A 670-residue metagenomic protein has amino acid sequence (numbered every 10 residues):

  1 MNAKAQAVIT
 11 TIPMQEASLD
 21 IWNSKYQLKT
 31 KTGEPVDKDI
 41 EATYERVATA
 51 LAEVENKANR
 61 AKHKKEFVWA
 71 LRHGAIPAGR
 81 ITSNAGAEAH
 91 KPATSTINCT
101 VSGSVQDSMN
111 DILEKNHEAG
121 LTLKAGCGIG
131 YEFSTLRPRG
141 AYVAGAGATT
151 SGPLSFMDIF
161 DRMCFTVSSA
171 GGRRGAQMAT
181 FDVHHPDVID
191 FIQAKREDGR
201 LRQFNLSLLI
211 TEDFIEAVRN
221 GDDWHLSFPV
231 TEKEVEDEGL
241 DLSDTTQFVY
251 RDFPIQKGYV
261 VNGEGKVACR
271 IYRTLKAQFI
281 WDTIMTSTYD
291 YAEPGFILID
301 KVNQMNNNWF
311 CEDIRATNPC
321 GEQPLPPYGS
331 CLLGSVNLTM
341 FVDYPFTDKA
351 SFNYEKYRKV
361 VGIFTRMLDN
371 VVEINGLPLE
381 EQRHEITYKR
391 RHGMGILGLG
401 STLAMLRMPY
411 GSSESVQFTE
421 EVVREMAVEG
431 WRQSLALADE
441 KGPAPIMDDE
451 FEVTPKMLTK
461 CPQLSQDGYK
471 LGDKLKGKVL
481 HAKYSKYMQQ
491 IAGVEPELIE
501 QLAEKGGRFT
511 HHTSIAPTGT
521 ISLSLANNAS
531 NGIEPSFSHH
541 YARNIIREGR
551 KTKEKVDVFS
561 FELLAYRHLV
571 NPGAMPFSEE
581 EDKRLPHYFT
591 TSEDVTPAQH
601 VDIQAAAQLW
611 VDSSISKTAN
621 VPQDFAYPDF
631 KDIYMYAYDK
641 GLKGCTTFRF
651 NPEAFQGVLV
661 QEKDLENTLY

Functional and structural regions predicted by a protein language model:
M1-T96, E238, Q247, D252-A268 (+5 more regions): Acidic/polar, glycine-rich intrinsically disordered N-terminal extensions of enzymes
A5-I12, I97-Y354, L377-E385, G430-G472 (+3 more regions): Active-site cavity-forming subdomains of large catalytic enzyme subunits
M14, V36-I40, A89-T94, V105-S108 (+19 more regions): Secondary-structure capping and boundary motifs in well-ordered enzyme cores
M14-S24, W69-A89, V183-H184, T365-I374 (+1 more regions): Core structural elements
L19-D20, I210, N303-G329, H392 (+8 more regions): Terminal amphipathic helices with adjacent charged low-complexity linkers/tails
V105-S108, A119, L136-P138, H184-V188 (+12 more regions): Short, glycine-/Ser/Thr-/acidic-enriched flexible segments
E322-P324, L368-E373, P443, Y484-A492 (+1 more regions): Catalytic alpha/beta core of large soluble enzyme barrels
S330-M394, A404, S578-R584, I615: Long, charged, mostly alpha-helical binding arms that flank functional sites
